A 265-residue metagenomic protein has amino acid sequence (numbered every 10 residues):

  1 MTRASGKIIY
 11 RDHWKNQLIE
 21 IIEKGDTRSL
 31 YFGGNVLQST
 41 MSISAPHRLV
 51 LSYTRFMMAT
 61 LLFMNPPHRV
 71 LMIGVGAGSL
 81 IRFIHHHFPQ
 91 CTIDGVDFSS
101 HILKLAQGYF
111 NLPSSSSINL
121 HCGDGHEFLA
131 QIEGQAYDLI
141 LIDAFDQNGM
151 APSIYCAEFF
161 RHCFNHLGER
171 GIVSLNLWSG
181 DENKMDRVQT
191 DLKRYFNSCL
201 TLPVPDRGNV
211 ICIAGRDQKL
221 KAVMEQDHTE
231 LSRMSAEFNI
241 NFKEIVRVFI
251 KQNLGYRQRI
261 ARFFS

Functional and structural regions predicted by a protein language model:
T2-S29, L37-S44, V210-S265: SAM/dcSAM-binding transferase cores
I22, N119-H121, L200-L202: General small-molecule cofactor/ligand-binding pocket signal
F32: S-adenosyl-L-methionine
N35, S39-T40, T190-R194: Short amphipathic alpha-helical segments and their helix-coil junctions
R48-E169, Y195, R207: The AdoMet/dcAdoMet-binding core of the Class I SAM-like
R82, A151, K184-M185, V223-M224: Short glycine-/acidic-enriched loop or helix-start segments at secondary-structure transitions that form or flank
A157-K221: C-terminal substrate-binding/active-site "lid" region of AdoMet-derived donor-dependent transferases
